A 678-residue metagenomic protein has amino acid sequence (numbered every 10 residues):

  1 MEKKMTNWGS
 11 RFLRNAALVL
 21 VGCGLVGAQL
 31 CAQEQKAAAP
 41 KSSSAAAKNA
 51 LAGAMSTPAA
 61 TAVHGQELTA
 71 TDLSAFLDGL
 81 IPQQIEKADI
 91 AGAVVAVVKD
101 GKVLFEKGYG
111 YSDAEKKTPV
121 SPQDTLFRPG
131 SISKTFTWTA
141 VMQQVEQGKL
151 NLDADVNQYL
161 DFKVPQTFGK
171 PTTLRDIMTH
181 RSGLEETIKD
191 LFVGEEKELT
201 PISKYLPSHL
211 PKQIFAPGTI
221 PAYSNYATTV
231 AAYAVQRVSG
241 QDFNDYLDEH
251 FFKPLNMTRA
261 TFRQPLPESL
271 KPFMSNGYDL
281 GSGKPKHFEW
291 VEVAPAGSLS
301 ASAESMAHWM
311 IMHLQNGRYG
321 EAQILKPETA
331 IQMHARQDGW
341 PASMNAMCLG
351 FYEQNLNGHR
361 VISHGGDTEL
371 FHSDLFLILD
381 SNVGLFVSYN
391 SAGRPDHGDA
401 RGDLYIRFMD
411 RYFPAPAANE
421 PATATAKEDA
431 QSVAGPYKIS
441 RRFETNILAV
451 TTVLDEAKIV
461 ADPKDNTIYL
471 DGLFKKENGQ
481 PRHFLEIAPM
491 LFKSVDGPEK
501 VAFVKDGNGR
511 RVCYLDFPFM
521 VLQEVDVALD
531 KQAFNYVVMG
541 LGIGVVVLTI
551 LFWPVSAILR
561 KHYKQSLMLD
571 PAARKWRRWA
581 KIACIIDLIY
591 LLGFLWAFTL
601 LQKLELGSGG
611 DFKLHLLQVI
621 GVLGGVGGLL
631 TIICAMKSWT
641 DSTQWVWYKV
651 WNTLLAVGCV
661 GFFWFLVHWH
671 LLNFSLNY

Functional and structural regions predicted by a protein language model:
E2-A17: Bacterial N-terminal signal peptides that target proteins for export
N15-A28: Bacterial N-terminal signal peptides
A28-E34, G65: Boundary at the C-terminal end of the N-terminal hydrophobic targeting segment
G65-F127, K149-A154, Q158-Y159, P207-K212 (+1 more regions): Short, conserved catalytic-motif segment at the N-terminal edge
Y109-D113, Q166-L379, L404: Short, surface-exposed loop or secondary-structure junction motifs that flank catalytic or metal-binding residues
L152-T167, L255: Short, glycine/proline-biased beta-turn/loop segments that scaffold the active-site neighborhood
H364, D374-S391, V512-D516: Short, well-ordered beta-strand elements
G398-Y678: Peripheral terminal and inter-domain segments
